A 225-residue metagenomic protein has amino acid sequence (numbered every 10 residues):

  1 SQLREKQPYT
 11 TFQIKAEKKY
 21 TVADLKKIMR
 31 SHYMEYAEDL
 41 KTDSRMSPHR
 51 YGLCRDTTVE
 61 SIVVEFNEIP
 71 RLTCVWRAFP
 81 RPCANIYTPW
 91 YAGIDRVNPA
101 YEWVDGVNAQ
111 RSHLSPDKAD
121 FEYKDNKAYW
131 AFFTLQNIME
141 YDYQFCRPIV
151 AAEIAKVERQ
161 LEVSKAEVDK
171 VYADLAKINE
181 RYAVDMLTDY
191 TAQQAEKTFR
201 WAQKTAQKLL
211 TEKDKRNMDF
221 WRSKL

Functional and structural regions predicted by a protein language model:
S1-L225: C-terminus-biased signal that marks the final domain/tail of proteins
